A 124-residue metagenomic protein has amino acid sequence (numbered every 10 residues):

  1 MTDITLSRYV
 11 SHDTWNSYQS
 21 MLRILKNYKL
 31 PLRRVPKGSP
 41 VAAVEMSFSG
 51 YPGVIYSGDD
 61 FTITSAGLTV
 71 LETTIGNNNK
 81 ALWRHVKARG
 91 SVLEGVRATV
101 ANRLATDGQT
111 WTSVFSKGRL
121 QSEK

Functional and structural regions predicted by a protein language model:
M1-K124: N-terminal nucleophile
